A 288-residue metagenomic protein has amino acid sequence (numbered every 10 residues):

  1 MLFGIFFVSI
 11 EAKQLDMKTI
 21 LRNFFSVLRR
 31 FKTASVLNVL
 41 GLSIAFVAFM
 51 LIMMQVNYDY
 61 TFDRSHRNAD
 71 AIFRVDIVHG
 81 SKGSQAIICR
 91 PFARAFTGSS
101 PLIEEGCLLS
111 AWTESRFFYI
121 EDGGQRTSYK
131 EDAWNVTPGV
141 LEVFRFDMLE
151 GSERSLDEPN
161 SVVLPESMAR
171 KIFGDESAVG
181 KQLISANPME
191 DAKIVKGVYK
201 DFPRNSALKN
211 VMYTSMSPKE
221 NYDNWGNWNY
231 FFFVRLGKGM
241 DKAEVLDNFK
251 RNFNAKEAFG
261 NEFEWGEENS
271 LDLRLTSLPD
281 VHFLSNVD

Functional and structural regions predicted by a protein language model:
M1-I5, S9, W134-E150, V162-D288: Mid-to-C-terminal secondary-structure elements that act as membrane-proximal/extracytoplasmic interface segments
L2-F46: N-terminal Sec/SRP start-transfer signal
F3, L15, S26-V27, S35 (+5 more regions): Membrane-interface anchoring determinants
D16, N23, V47, L51 (+4 more regions): Amphipathic alpha-helical recognition patches that constitute DNA-binding helices
D16-I20, S84, S270: Juxtamembrane loop-helix boundary motifs flanking transmembrane segments in multi-pass membrane proteins
M17, I88, Y129, N224-G226: Residue-level signature of the cytosolic catalytic core of signaling kinases
F49-V179, S185-A192, L246-D247, R251-E262: Structured, solvent-exposed hinge/loop segments at the ends of secondary-structure elements
